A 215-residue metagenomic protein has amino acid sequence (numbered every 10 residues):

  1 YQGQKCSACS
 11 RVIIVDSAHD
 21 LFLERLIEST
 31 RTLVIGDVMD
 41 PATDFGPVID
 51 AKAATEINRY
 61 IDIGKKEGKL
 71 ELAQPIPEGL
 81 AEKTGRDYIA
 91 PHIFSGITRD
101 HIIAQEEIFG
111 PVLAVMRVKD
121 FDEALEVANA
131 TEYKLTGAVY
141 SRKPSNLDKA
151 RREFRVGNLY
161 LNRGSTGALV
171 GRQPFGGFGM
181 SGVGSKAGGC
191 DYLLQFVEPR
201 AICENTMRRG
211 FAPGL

Functional and structural regions predicted by a protein language model:
Y1: Conserved N-terminal phosphate-binding loop of PLP-dependent enzymes in the Aspartate aminotransferase
Q4-S7: Extended low-complexity, polyampholyte segments enriched in Ser/Thr/Pro and acidic residues
A18-L23, R99-I103: Short helix-loop capping/hinge motifs at secondary-structure junctions, enriched in acidic/polar residues
R31-V38, G46, I61, K66 (+1 more regions): Conserved C-terminal structural/oligomerization subdomain of aldehyde/semialdehyde dehydrogenase
P47-N58: Short beta-strand to alpha-helix junction loop
K66-G79: Short secondary-structure junctions
